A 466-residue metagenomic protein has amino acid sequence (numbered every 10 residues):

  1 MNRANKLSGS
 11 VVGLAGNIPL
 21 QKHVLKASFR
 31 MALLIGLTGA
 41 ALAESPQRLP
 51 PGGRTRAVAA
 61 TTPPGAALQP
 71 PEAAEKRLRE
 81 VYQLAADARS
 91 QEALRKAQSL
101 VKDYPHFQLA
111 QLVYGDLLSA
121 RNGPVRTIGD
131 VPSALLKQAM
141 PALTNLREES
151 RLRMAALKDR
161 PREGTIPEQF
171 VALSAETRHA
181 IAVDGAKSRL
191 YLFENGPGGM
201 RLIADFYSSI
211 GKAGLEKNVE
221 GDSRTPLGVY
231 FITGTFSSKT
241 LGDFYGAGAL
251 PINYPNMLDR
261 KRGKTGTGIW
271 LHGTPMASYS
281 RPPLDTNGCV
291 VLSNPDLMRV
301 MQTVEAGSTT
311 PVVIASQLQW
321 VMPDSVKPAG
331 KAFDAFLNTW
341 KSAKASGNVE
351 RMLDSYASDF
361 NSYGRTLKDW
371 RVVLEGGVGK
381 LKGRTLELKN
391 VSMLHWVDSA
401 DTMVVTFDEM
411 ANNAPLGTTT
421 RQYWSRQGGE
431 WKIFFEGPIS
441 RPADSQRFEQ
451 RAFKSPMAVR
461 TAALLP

Functional and structural regions predicted by a protein language model:
P70-S99, D103, T339-S342: Alpha-helical segment of the N-proximal tetratricopeptide repeat
R77, V81, A329-G347, S355: Short, aromatic-enriched amphipathic alpha-helices that serve as compact interaction elements
L157-I269, P275-Y279, T419-R421, R447-F453 (+1 more regions): Gly/Pro-biased beta-strand-loop elements
G234-N338: Exported/periplasmic cell-wall-interacting domains
V373-R421: Surface-exposed, charged secondary-structure patches
G417-P466: Short beta-strand edge/turn micro-motifs at domain boundaries
